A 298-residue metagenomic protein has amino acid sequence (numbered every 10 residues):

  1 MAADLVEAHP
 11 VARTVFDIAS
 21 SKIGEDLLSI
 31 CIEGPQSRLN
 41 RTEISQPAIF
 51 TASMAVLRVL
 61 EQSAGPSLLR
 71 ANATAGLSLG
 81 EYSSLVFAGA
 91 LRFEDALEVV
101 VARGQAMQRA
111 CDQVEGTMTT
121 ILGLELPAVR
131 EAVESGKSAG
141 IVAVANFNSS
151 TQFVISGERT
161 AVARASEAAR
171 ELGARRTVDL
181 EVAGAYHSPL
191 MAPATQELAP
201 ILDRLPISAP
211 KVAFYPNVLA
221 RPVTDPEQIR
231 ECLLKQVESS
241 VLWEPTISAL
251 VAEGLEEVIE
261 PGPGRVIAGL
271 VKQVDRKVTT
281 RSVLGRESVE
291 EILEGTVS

Functional and structural regions predicted by a protein language model:
M1-V129, R176, L180, E257-E287: FabD-like malonyl-/acyl-CoA
S21-E25, P35, S45, A88-S240: Alpha/beta catalytic cores of group-transfer enzymes, especially the acyltransferase/condensing modules of polyketide
S78, P206, G254: Conserved functional loop/turn residues at catalytic and ligand-binding sites
R170, V251-G254: Non-catalytic positions within long, well-ordered alpha-helices that form the structural scaffold/packing of enzyme
A194, G295-V297: Post-His helix in hydrolase/transferase enzymes
E244-S248: Short hydrophobic/charged patches on amphipathic alpha-helices used for structural packing and interfaces
V289-G295: Short, charged, surface-exposed secondary-structure boundary motifs
